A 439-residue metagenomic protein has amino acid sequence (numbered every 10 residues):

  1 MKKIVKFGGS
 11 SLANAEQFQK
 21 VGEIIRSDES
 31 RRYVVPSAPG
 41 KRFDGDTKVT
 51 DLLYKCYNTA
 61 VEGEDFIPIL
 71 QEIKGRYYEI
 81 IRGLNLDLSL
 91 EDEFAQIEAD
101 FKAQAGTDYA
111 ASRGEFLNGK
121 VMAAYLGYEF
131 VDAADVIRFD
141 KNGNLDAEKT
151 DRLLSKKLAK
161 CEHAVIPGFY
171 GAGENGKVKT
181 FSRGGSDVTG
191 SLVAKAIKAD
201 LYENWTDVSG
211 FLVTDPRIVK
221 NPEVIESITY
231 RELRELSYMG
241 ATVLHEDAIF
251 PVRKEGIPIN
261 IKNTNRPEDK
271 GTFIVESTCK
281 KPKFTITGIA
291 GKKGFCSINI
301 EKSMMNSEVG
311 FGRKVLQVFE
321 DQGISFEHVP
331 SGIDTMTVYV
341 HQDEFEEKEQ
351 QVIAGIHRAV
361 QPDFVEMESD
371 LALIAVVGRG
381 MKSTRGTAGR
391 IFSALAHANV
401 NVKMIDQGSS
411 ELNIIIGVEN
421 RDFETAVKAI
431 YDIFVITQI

Functional and structural regions predicted by a protein language model:
M1-L244, I249, H341, G417-E419 (+1 more regions): Nucleotide/pyrophosphate-binding catalytic subdomain
K2-K3, R31-V34, Y128-E129, E162-V165 (+13 more regions): Structural motif
P39-G40, V208-G210, I259, N263-E268 (+3 more regions): Glycine-rich beta-alpha junction loops
D44, N175, V213-T214, N260-K262 (+2 more regions): Short helix/loop capping segments that flank catalytic or ligand/cofactor-binding pockets
L244-E246, E255, N265-T272, E346-E349: Surface-exposed amphipathic alpha-helical tracts and adjacent flexible/coil segments at the periphery of soluble enzymes
K270-I439: A conserved regulatory-domain signal marking ACT and ACT-like small-molecule sensing domains and adjacent regulatory
